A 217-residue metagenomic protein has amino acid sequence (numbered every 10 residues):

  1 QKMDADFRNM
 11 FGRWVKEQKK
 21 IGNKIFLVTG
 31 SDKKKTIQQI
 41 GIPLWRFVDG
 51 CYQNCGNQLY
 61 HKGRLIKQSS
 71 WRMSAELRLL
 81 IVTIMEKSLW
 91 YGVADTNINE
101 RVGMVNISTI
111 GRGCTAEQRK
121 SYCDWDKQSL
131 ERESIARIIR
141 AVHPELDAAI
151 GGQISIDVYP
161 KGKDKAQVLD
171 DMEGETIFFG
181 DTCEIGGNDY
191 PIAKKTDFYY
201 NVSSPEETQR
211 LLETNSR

Functional and structural regions predicted by a protein language model:
Q1-D6, L27, L169, D189: Asp-based phosphoryl-transfer active-site loop
K2-M3, T36-Q39, G63, E117 (+2 more regions): Short glycine-/acidic-enriched loop or helix-start segments at secondary-structure transitions that form or flank
F7-N97: Active-site phosphate-binding/coordination module
Q18, I40-P43, I84-S88, I139-H143 (+2 more regions): Alpha-helix C-terminal capping segments
K20-I25, P144-I150, T196-D197: A generic structural motif
Y52-C55, G152, S203: Residues at the C-termini of beta-strands that transition into short coil/loop
G92-I177, C183-I185: Conserved acidic, metal-coordinating active-site core of Asp-based, Mg2+-dependent phosphoryl-transfer enzymes
D157-R217: Mg2+-dependent phosphoryl-transfer enzymes with acidic/Ser/Thr/Gly-rich catalytic loops
